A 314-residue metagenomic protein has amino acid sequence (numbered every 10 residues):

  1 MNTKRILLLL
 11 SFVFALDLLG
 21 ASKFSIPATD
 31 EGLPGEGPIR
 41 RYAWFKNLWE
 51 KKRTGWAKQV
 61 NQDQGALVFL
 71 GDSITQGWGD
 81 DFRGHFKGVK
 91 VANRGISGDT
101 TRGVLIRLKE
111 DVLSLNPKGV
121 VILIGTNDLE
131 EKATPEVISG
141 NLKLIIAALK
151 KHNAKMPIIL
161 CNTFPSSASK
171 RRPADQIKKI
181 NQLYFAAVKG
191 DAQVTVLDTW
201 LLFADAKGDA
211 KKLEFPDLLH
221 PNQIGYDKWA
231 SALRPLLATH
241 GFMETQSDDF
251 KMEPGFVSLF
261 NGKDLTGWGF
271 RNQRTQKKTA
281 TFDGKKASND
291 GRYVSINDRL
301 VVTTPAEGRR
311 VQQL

Functional and structural regions predicted by a protein language model:
M1-F69, T75-D80, G84-H85, A238-Q246: N-terminal secretory targeting modules
F12, P165-E244: Catalytic His-Asp segment of secreted/periplasmic serine-dependent ester chemistry enzymes
E31-W44, G79, K87-R102, E130 (+3 more regions): Acidic/histidine-rich helix-loop elements that form or flank divalent-metal/phosphate-binding sites at the catalytic
A66-G71, V91-G95, G119-I124, P157-N162 (+4 more regions): Structural recognition of the beta-strand scaffold that forms the well-ordered cores of secreted hydrolase catalytic
S73-G77, S97-T101, T126-E131, F164-A168 (+4 more regions): Solvent-exposed loop/turn segments at secondary-structure junctions within structured extracellular/periplasmic domains
T75-A92, T101-K143, A148, I159 (+1 more regions): Oxyanion-hole/transition-state-stabilizing segment in secreted/luminal serine hydrolases and related acyltransferases
S139-C161, K179, L183-V194: Charged, glycine-enriched surface loops/patches that mediate electrostatic binding to polyanionic ligands
K143, M243-L314: Carbohydrate-interacting regions of secretory-pathway proteins
